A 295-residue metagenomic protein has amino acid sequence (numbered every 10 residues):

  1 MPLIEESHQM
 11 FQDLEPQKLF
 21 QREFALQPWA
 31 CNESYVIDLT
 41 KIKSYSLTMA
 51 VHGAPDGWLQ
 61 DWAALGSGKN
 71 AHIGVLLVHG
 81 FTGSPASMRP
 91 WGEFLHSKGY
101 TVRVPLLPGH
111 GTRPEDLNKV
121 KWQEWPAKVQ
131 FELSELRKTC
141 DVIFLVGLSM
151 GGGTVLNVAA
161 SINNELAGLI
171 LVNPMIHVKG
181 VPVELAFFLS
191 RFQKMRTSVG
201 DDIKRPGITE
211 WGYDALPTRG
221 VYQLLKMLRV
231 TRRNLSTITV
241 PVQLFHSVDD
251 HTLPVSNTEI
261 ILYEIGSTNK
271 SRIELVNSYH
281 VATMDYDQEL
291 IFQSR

Functional and structural regions predicted by a protein language model:
A30, D38, A54-L107, R113: Short, surface-exposed "cap/lid" segments of acyl-processing enzymes
R113-T139, F144: Catalytic nucleophile-loop/oxyanion-hole region of alpha/beta-hydrolase and closely related hydrolase-like folds
G147-G151, V155: Gly/Ala-rich beta-loop-alpha elbow adjacent to hydrolase catalytic centers
I170-K179: Active-site nucleophile loop of the alpha/beta-hydrolase fold
I238, L244-H246, D250: Short beta-strand/loop motif that positions the catalytic acidic residue of the alpha/beta-hydrolase fold
H251-N257: Conserved alpha/beta-hydrolase "acid-adjacent" motif
Y263-V281: Catalytic histidine neighborhood in serine/cysteine hydrolases with alpha/beta-hydrolase-type architecture
N277-R295: Catalytic active-site module of serine/aspartate enzymes centered on a nucleophile-bearing elbow/loop
